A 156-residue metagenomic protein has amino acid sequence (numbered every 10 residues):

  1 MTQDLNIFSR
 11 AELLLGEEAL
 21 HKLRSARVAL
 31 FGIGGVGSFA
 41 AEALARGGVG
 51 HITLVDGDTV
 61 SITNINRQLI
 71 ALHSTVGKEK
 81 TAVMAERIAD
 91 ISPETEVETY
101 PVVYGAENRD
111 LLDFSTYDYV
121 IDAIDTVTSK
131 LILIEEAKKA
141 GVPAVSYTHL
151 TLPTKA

Functional and structural regions predicted by a protein language model:
M1-A29: N-terminal charged helix/coil linker that caps or initiates catalytic domains
R27-A45, T53: Glycine-rich adenosine-cofactor-binding loop
D56-I91: Glycine-rich phosphate-binding loop and adjoining beta1-alpha1-beta2 segment of Rossmann-like nucleotide-binding folds
V97-V102: Conserved SAM-binding strand-loop segment of SAM-dependent methyltransferases
E107-S115: Short amphipathic alpha-helix with an adjacent loop that forms part of the alpha/beta core around
T148-T154: Conserved small/polar residues in nucleotide/adenosyl-binding loops
